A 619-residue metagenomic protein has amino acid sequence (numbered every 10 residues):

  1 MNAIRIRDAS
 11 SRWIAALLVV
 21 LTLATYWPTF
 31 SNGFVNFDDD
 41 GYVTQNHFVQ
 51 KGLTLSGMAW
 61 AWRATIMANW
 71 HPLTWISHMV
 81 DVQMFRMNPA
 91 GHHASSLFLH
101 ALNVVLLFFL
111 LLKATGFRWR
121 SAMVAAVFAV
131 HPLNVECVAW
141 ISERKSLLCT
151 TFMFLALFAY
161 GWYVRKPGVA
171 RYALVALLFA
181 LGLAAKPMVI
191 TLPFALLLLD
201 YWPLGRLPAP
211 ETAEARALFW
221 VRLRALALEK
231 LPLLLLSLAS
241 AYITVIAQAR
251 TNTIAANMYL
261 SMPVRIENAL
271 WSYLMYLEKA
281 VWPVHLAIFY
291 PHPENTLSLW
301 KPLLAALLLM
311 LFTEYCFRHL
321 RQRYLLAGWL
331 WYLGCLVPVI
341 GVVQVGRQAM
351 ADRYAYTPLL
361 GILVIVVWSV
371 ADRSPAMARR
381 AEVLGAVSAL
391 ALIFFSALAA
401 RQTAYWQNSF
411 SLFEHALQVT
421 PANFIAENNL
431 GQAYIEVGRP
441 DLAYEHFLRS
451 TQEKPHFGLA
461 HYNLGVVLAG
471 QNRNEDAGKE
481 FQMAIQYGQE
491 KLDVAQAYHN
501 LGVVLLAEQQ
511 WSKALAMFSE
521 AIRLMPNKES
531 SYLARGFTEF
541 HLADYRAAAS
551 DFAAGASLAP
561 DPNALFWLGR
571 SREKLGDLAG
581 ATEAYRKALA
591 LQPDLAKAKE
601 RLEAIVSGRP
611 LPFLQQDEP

Functional and structural regions predicted by a protein language model:
M1-N472, D476, Q486, D493 (+1 more regions): Polytopic membrane enzymes that build or remodel cell-surface glycoconjugates and lipids
A416, R449-S450, M483-Y487, E520-A521 (+2 more regions): Canonical positions in the second alpha-helix
V419, E453, Y487-E490, L524 (+2 more regions): Structural marker of alpha-solenoid helical repeat scaffolds
I425-E436, L459-G470, Q496-A507, S530-F540 (+2 more regions): Conserved alpha-helical positions within TPR/SEL1-like repeat arrays
K574, T582-R586, A590-P619: Terminal, low-structured helical/coil segments at or just beyond the last alpha-helical repeat
